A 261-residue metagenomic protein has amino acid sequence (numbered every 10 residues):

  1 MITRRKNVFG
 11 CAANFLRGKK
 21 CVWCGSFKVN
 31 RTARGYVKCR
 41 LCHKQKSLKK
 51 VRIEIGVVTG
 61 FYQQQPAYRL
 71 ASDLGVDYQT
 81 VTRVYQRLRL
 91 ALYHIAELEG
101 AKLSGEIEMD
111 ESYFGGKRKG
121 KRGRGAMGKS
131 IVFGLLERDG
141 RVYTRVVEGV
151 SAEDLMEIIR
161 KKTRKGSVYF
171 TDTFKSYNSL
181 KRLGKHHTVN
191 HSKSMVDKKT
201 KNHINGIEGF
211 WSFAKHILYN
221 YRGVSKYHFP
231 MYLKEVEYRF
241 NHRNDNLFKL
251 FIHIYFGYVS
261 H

Functional and structural regions predicted by a protein language model:
M1-H261: Residue-level recognition of single "structural anchor" positions that define or cap local secondary structure
